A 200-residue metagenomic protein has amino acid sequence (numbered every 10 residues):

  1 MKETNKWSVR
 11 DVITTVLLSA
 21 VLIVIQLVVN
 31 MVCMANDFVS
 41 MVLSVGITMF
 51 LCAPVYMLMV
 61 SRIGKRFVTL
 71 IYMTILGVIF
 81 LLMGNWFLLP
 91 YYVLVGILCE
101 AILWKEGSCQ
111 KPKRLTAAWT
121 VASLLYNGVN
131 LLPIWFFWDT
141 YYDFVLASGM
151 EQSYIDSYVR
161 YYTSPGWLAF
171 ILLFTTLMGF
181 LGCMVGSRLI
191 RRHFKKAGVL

Functional and structural regions predicted by a protein language model:
M1-T4, I190-L200: Short, charged juxtamembrane terminal tails flanking transmembrane helices
K2-I71: Hydrophobic transmembrane alpha-helices
E3-W7, R62-G64, L103-K113, H193: Membrane-interface helix-boundary motifs at transmembrane edges
V12-L17, G46-I47, T69-T74, L89-P90 (+3 more regions): Hydrophobic alpha-helical transmembrane segments
S19-L27, I75-M83, A122-L131: Aromatic-anchored segments of alpha-helical transmembrane domains
V24, Y92-L131, C183: Short helix-perturbing small/polar motifs within transmembrane alpha-helices
N30-A35, I75-L103: Interfacial aromatic-anchored transmembrane helix boundaries in multi-pass membrane proteins
M41, A117-R191: Membrane-embedded alpha-helical hairpins and interfacial helices in multi-pass inner-membrane proteins
